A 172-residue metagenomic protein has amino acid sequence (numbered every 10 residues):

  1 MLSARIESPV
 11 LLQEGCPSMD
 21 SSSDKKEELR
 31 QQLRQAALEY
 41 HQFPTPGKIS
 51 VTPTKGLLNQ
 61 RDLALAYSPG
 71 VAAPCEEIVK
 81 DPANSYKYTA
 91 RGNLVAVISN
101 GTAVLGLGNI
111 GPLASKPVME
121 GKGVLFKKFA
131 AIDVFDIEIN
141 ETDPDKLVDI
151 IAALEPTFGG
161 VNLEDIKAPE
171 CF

Functional and structural regions predicted by a protein language model:
D20-F172: N-terminal ligand-binding/catalytic initiation module
